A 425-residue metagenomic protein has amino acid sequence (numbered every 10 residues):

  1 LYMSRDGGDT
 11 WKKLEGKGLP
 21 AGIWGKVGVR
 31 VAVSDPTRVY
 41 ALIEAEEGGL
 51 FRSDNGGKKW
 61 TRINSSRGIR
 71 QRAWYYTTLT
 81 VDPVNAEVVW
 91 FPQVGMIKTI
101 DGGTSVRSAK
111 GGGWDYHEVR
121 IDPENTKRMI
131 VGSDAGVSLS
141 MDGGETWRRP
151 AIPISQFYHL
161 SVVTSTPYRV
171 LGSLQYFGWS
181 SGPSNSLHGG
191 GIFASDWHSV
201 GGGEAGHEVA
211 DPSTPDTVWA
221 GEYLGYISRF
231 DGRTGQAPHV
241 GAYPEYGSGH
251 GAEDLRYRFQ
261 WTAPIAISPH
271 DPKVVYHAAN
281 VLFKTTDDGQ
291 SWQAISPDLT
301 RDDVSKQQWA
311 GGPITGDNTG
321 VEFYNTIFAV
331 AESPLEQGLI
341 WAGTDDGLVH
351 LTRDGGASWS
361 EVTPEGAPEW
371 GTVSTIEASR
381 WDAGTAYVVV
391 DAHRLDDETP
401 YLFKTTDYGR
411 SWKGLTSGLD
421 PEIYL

Functional and structural regions predicted by a protein language model:
L1-L425: Beta-propeller blade termini and top-face loops
